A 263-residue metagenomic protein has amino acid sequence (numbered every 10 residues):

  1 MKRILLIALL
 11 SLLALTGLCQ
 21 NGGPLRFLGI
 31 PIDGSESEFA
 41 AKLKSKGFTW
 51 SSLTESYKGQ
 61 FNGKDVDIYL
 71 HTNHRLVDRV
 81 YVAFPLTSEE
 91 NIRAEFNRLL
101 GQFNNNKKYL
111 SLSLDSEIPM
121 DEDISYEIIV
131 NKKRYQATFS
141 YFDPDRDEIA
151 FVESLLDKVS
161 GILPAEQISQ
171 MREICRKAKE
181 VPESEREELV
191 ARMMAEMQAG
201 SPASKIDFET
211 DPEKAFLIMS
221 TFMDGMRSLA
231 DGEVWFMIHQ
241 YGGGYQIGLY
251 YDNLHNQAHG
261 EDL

Functional and structural regions predicted by a protein language model:
I4-L15: Sec-dependent N-terminal signal peptides
L6, N21, Y57-G59, A195: Short, well-ordered helical secondary-structure segments
L10, F61, N73, I128-V130 (+1 more regions): Sterically constrained small-residue positions within well-ordered secondary structures of folded domains
Q20-S52, P85-L263: Non-cytosolic coordination micro-motifs
L43-R79: N-terminal, post-signal-peptide region of Sec/Tat-exported proteins
